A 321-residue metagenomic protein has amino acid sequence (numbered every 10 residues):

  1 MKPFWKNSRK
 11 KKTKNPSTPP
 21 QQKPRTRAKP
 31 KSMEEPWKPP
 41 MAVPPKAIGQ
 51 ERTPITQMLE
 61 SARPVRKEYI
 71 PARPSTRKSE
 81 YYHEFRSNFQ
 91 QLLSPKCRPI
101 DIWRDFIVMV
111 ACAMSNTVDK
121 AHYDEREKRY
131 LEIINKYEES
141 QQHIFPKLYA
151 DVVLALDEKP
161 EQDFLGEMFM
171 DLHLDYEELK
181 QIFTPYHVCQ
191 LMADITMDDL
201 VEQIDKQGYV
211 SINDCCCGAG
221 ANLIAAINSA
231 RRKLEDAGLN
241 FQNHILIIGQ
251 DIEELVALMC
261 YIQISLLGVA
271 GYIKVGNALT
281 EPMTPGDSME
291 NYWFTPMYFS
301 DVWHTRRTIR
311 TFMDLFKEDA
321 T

Functional and structural regions predicted by a protein language model:
M1-I70: Intrinsically disordered, low-structural-confidence terminal and linker regions
G49-T56, A62-C216, G220-D236: Class I S-adenosyl-L-methionine
Y186-F294: Conserved S-adenosyl-L-methionine
P285-T321: SAM/dcSAM-binding transferase cores
